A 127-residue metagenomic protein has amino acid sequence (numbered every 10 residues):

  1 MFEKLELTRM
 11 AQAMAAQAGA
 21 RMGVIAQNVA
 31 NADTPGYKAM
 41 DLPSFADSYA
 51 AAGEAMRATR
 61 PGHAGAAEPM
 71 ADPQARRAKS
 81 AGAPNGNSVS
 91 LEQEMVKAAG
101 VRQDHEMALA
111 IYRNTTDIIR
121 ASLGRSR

Functional and structural regions predicted by a protein language model:
M1-R127: Amphipathic alpha-helical polymerization modules
